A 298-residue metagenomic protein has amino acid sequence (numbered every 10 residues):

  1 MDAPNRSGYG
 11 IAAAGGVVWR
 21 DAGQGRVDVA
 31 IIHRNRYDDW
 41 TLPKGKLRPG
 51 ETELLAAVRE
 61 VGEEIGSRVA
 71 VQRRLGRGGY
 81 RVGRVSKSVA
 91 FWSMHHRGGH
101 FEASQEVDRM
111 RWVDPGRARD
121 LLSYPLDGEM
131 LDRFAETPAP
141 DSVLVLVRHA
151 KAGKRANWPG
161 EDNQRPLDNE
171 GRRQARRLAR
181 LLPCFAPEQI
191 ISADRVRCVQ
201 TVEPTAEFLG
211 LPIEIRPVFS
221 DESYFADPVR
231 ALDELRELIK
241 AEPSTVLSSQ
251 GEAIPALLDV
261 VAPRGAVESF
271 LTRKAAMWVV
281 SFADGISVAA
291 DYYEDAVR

Functional and structural regions predicted by a protein language model:
D2-L42, L144-H149: N-terminal strand-loop-strand
Q24-R68, W158-P166, E170: Conserved Nudix-box catalytic region and its N-terminal flanking loop in Nudix hydrolases and closely related
G45, A56, P140-A226, P255 (+2 more regions): Active-site-proximal alpha-helix that buttresses catalytic centers in soluble enzyme cores
S67-R77, L211-R216: A short coil-to-beta-strand element that immediately follows conserved catalytic motifs
G78-F101, R111: Active-site-adjacent beta-strand/loop module that shapes the phosphate/pyrophosphate-binding cleft
S93, F101-P138: NUDIX/MutT-family hydrolases
V143-V145, A241-S249: Generic beta-sheet signal
G265-A289: Domain-level recognition of soluble alpha/beta enzyme cores, biased toward histidine phosphatases/phosphomutases
